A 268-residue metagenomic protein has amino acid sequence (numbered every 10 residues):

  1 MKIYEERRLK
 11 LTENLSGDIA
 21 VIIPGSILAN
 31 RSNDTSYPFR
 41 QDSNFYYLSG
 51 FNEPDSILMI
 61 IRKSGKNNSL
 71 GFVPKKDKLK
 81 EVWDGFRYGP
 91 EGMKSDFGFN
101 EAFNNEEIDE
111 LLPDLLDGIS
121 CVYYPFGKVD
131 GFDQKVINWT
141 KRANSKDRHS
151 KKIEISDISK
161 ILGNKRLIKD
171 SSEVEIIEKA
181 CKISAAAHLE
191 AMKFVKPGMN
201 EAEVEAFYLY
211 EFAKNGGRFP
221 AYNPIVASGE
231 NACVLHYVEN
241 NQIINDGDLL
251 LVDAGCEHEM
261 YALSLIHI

Functional and structural regions predicted by a protein language model:
M1-A186: A composition/biophysics-driven feature that prefers long, compositionally simple stretches
P24, F207, A227-G229, V252-G255 (+1 more regions): Generic beta-strand/beta-sheet core signal
N30-S32, E259-A262: Short acidic/His/Gly/Ser-rich catalytic and metal-binding motifs that mark active-site loops of diverse hydrolases
R40, E53, P220-A221, N245 (+1 more regions): Short, solvent-exposed loop/turn segments at the edges of secondary structure
S49-N52, K63-S64, A232-Y261: Acidic/histidine-enriched ion/cofactor-binding microenvironments in catalytic or ligand-binding pockets
K169-G216, Y222: Active-site pocket-lining segments that scaffold enzyme catalytic pockets across diverse folds
R218-N231: Short, basic/aromatic beta-hairpin or loop at an interaction surface
I266-I268: Conserved small/polar residues in nucleotide/adenosyl-binding loops
